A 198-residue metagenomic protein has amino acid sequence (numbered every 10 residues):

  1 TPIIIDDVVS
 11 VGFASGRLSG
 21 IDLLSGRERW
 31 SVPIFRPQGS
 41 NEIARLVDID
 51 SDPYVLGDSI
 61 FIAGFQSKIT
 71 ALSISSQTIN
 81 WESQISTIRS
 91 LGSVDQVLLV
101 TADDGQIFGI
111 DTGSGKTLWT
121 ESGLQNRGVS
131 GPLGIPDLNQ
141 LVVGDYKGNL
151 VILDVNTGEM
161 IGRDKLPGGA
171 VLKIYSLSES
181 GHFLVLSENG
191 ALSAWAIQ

Functional and structural regions predicted by a protein language model:
T1-D6, S31-V55, T78-D95, L118-P136 (+1 more regions): Extracytoplasmic beta-rich repeat domains
D6, F13-A14, G57, G64-F65 (+3 more regions): Structural signature of WD-repeat beta-propellers
S19, T70, F108-G109, V151 (+1 more regions): WD40 beta-propeller blade core
L23-G26, S73-S76, D111-S114, D154-G158 (+1 more regions): Short loop/turn segments that connect beta-strands within beta-propeller blades
V100-T112, K116-I152: Loop/turn-rich, solvent-exposed surfaces of beta-rich toroidal or solenoidal domains
L166-Q198: Blade-level signature of beta-propeller repeat domains, shared across WD40, Kelch, NHL, RCC1 and BNR/Asp-box propellers
